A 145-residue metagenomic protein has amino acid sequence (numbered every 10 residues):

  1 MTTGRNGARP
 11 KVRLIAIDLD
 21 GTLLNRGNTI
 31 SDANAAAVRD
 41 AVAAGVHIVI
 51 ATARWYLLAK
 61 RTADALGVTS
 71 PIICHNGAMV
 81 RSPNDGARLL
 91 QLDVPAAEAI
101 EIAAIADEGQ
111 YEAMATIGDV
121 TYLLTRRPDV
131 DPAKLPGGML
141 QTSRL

Functional and structural regions predicted by a protein language model:
M1-R13: Extreme N-terminus of proteins, especially the signal/transit-peptide cleavage junction and the first residues
G7, L24-G27, G45, R88: Residues at structural and domain junctions
K11-N28, I102: Asp-based phosphoryl-transfer active-site loop
D32-P136: Active-site phosphate-binding/coordination module
G137-L145: Anionic-ligand binding region
